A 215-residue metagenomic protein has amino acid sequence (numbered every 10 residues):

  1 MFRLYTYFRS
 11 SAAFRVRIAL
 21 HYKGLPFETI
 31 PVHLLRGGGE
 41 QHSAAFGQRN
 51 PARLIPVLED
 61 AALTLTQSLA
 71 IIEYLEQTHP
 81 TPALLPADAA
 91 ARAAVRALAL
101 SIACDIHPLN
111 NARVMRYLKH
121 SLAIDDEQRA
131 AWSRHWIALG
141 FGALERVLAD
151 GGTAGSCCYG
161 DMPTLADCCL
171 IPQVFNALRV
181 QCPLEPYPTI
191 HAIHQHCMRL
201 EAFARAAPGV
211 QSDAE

Functional and structural regions predicted by a protein language model:
M1-Q128: GST-like domain detector, emphasizing the conserved glutathione-binding G-site in the N-terminal thioredoxin-like
T29, P186, A206-A207: A generic structural-conservation signal
L34-L35, H191, Q211: Conserved beta-strand edge residues that scaffold enzyme active sites
G37-G39, H194, E215: Generic structural signal for helix capping and beta-alpha/helix-loop junctions
E76, Q173-V174, A207: Active-site-flanking alpha-helical
I102-R199: GST-like fold's C-terminal all-alpha helical module
A206-E215: Terminal-tail/helix-coil boundary detector
